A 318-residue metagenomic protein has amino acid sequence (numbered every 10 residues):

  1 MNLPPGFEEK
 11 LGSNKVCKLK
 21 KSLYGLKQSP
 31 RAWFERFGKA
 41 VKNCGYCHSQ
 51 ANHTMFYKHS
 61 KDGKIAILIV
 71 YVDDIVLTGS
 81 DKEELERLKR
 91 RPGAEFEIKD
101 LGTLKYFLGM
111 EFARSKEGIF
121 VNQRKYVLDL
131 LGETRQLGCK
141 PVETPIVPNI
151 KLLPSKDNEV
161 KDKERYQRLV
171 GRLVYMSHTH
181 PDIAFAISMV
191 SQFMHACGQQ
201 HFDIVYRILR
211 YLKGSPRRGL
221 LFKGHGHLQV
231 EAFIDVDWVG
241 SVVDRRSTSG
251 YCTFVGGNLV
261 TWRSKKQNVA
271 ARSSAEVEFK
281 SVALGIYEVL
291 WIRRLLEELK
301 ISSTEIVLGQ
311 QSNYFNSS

Functional and structural regions predicted by a protein language model:
M1-S318: Long, low-complexity, charge-biased intrinsically disordered regions
